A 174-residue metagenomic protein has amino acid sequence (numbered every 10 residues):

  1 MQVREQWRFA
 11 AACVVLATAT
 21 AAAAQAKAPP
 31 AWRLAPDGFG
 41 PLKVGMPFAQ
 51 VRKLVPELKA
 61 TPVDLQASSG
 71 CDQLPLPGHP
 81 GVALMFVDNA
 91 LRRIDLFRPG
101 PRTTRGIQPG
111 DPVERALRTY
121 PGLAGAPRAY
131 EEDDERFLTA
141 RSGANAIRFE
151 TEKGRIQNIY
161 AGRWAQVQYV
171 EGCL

Functional and structural regions predicted by a protein language model:
Q2-A11: Bacterial N-terminal signal peptides that target proteins for export
A10-A19: Bacterial N-terminal signal peptides
T20-Q25: Sec/Tat signal peptide C-region and signal peptidase I cleavage site
A26-A28, M46-V87, Q108-I156, A161-Q166: A cross-family detector of function-defining hotspots
L34, R98-R102, D133-A140: Surface-exposed aromatic
A35-L42, G100-I107: Second-shell loop/turn segments in exported
G172-L174: Short, solvent-exposed mixed-charge patches
